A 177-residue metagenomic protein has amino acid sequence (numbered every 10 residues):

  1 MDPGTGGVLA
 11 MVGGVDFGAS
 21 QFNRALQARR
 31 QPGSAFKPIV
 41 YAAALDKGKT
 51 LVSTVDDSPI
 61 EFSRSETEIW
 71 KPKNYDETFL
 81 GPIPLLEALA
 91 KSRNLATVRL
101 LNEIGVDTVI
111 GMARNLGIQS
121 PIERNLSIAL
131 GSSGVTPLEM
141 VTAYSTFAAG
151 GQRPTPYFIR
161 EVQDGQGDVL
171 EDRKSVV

Functional and structural regions predicted by a protein language model:
M1-G18, L116, R160-D164: A short, well-structured edge-of-sheet supersecondary motif
G4, K49-V109, R153, G165-V177: Conserved catalytic neighborhood of penicillin-recognizing serine enzymes
G6, R29-D57, A88, A143-F147: Active-site SXXK
F17, L45, V52, G117-I122: Proteins synthesized as precursors that undergo proteolytic processing into mature forms
F17-A28: A short, polar/charged loop-to-alpha-helix boundary motif
Q31, I39, T50, P84 (+5 more regions): Extracytoplasmic/secreted proteins, especially bacterial periplasmic and envelope-associated proteins
I104-S120: Short, charged, amphipathic alpha-helices and their helix-cap/turn boundaries
N115-D168: Active-site-proximal helix/loop microenvironment of the serine DD-peptidase/beta-lactamase transpeptidase fold
